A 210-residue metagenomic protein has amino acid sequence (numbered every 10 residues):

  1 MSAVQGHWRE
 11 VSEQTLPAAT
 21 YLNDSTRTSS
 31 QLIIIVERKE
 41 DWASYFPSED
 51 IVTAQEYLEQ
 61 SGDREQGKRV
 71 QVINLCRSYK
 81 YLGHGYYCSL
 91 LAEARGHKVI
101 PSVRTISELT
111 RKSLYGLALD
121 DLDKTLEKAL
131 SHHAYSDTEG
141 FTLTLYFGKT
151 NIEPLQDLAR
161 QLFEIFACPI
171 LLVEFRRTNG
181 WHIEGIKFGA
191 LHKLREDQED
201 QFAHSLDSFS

Functional and structural regions predicted by a protein language model:
S2-S210: Preference for protein termini
